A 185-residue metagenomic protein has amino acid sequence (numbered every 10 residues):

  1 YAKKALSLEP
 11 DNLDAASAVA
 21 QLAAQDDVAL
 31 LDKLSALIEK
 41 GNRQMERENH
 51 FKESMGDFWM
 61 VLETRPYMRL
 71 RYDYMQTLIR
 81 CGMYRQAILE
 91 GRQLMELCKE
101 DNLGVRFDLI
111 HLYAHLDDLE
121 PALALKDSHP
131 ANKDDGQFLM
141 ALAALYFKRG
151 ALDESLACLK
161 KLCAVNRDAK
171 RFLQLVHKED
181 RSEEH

Functional and structural regions predicted by a protein language model:
Y1-K4, A29-N42, Y84-Q93, D118-A131 (+1 more regions): Alpha-helical repeat scaffolds
A5, I38-T64, L94-L97: Flexible helix-coil transition and linker loops at the boundaries of alpha-helical arrays
E9-D14, Y84, E100-N102, D135 (+1 more regions): Residue-level recognition of tetratricopeptide repeat
A15, L70, G104-V105, F138 (+1 more regions): TPR alpha-solenoid repeat register
V19-A23, L78, Y113, Y146: Residue at a conserved register position within TPR or TPR-like alpha-solenoid repeats
D26-D27, C81, L116, R149: Structural motif corresponding to the intra-repeat A-B loop/turn of tetratricopeptide repeats
L142-E184: Long, ordered, amphipathic alpha-helical scaffolds
